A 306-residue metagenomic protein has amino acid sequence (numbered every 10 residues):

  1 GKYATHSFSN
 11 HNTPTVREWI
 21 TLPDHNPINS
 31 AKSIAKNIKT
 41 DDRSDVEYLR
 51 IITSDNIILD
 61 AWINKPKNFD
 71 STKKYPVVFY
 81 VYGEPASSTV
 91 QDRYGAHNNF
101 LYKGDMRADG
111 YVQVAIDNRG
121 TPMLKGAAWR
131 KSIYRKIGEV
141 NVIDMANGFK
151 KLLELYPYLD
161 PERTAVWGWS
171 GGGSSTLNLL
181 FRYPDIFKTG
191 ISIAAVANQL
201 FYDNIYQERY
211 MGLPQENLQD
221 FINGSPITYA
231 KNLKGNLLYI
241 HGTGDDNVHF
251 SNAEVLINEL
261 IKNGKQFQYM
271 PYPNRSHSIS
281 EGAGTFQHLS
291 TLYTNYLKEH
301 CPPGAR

Functional and structural regions predicted by a protein language model:
G1-R306: Serine-hydrolase catalytic core recognition
